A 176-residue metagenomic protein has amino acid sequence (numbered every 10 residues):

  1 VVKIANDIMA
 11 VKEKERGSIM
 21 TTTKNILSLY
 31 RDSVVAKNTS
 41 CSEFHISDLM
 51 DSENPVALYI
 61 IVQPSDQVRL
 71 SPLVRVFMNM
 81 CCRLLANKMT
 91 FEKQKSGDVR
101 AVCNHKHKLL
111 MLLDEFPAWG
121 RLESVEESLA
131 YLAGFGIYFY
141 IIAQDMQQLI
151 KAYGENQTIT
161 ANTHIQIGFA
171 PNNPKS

Functional and structural regions predicted by a protein language model:
V1-I137, I150-E155: P-loop NTPase motor domains
L129-S176: Conserved ATP-driven motor cores of ASCE-family P-loop NTPases powering translocation/secretion/packaging/pilus
